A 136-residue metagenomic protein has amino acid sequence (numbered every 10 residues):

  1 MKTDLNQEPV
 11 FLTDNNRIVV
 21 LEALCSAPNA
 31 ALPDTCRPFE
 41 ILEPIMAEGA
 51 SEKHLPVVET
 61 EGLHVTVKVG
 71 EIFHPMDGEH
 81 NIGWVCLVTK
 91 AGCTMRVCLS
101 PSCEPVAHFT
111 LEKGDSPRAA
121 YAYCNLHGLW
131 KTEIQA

Functional and structural regions predicted by a protein language model:
M1-E40: N-terminal cysteine/histidine-rich coordination modules
C25-H64: Transition segment at domain starts
T66-V69, V106-K113: Exposed aromatic-hydrophobic patches
K68-D77: Short amphipathic, basic-aromatic surface patches that mediate peripheral association with negatively charged
D77-G83: Short coil-to-beta strand junction motifs in C2/discoidin
A91-C98: Surface-exposed loop/edge segments in extracytoplasmic proteins
D115-N125: Short, surface-exposed ligand- or partner-binding patches at beta-edge/loop junctions that are enriched in aromatics
Y123-E133: Short acidic/polar inter-strand loop motif in beta-rich domains
